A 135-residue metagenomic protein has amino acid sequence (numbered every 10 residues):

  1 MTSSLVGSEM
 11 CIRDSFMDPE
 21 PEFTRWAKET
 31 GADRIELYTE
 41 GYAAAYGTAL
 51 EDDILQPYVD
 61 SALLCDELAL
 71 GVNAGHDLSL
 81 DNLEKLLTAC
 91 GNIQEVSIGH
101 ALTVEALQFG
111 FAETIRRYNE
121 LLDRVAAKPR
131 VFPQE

Functional and structural regions predicted by a protein language model:
M1-G7, C11-I12: Single conserved hydrophobic/aromatic residue that forms the stacking wall/gate of nucleotide- or nucleobase-binding
I12-F16, D33-E36, G71-N73, I93-S97: Structural preference for beta-strand elements that scaffold enzyme active sites
D14-C65: Histidine/lysine/aspartate-rich catalytic loop segments that bind and position anionic ligands
F16, I54, G75-H76, L107: Glycine- and other small-residue-rich loops at beta-strand/loop junctions that grip anionic moieties
E20-T30, L78-I93: Catalytic cores of alpha/beta
F23, I54-S61, N82-L86, T114-Y118: A general structural detector for well-ordered alpha-helical segments in enzyme core domains, enriched
I35-Y46, N92-F111: Glycine-rich phosphate-binding active-site loops on the catalytic face of alpha/beta enzymes
G47, E51, E105-K128: C-terminal helical cap(s) of enzyme catalytic domains, especially alpha/beta-barrels
